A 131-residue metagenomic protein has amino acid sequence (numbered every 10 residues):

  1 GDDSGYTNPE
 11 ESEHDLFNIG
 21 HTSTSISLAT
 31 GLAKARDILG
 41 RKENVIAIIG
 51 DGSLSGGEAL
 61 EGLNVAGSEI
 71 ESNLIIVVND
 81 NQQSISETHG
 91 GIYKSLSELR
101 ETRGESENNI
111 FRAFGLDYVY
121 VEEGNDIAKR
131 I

Functional and structural regions predicted by a protein language model:
G1-E69: Cofactor-binding active-site loop characterized by glycine-rich and histidine/acidic residues
S4, P9, K34, I38-V45 (+1 more regions): Conserved thiamine diphosphate
P9, L32, I49-G52, G57 (+4 more regions): Fold-independent oxyanion-binding glycine-rich loops and adjacent beta-strand/coil segments at enzyme active sites
I19, I26, I38, I46-I49 (+7 more regions): Weak global preference for isoleucine
S55, G62, G67-T102, E107-I110 (+1 more regions): Mobile "lid/hinge" segments at catalytic clefts and subdomain interfaces of large enzymes
